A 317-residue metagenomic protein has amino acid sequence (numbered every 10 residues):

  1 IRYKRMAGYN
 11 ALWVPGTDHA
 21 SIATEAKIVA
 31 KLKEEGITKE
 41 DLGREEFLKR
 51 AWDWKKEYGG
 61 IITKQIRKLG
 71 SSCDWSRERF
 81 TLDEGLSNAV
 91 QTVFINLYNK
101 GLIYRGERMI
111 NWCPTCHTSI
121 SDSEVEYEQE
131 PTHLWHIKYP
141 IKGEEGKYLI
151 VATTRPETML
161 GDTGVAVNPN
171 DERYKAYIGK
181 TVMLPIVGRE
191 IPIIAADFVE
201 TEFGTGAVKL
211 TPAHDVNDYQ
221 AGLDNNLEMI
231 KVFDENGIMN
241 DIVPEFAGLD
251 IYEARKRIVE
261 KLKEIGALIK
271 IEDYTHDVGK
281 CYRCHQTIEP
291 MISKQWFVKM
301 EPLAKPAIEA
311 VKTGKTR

Functional and structural regions predicted by a protein language model:
I1-A26, A30: N-terminal cofactor/phosphate-binding cores enriched in small/glycine residues, especially glycine-rich loops such as
R2, W135, K180: Residue-level detector of short, conserved catalytic/binding motifs and their immediate flanks
Y9-N10, V90, E124, P156: Catalytic alpha/large subunits of respiratory electron-transfer oxidoreductases, centered on bis-MGD molybdoenzymes
A11, G16, Q65, N96 (+6 more regions): Short, flexible coil/turn micro-motifs enriched in small/turn-prone residues
L12, P192-I194, I230, K270: General small-molecule cofactor/ligand-binding pocket signal
G16-H19, L97, L149-V167, C281-R283 (+1 more regions): Conserved phosphate/anionic-ligand binding catalytic regions in large, soluble enzymes, centered on
V29-Y148, F203-R317: Residue patterns forming the tRNA-binding/recognition surfaces of aminoacyl-tRNA synthetases and related DALR
E145-L210, H214-Q220: Protease-associated
